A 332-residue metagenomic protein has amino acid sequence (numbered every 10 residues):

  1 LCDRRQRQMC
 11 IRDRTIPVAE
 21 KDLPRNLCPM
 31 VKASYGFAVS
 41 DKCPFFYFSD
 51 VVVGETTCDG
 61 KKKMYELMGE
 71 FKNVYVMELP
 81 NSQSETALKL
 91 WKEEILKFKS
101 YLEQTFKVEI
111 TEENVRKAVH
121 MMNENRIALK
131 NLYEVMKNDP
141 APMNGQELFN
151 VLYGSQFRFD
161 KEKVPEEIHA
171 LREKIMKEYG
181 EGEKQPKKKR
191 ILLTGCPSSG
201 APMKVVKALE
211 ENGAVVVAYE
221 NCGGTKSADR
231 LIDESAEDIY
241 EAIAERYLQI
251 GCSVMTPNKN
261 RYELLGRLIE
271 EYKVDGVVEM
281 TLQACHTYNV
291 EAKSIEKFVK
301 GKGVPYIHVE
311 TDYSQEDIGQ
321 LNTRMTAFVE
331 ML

Functional and structural regions predicted by a protein language model:
L1-I11: Single conserved hydrophobic/aromatic residue that forms the stacking wall/gate of nucleotide- or nucleobase-binding
R12-K21, R25-Y35: Metallocofactor- and cofactor-centric catalytic cores in central/energy metabolism, strongly enriched
Y35-Y101: Acidic/His-rich segments in extracytoplasmic proteins that coordinate ligands and/or metal ions
A38, T256-K273, V290-E291: A short, acidic, amphipathic alpha-helical segment used as a generic capping/interface helix at domain edges
S49, I269, K273-V278: Proline-aspartate-enriched helix->loop->beta-strand connector
L96, S100-A228, N258: A charged, amphipathic alpha-helical module
A218-N260: Flexible internal linker/loop segments at domain or repeat junctions
V290-L332: Peripheral docking tails and interdomain loops at the edges of cofactor- or intermediate-handling domains
